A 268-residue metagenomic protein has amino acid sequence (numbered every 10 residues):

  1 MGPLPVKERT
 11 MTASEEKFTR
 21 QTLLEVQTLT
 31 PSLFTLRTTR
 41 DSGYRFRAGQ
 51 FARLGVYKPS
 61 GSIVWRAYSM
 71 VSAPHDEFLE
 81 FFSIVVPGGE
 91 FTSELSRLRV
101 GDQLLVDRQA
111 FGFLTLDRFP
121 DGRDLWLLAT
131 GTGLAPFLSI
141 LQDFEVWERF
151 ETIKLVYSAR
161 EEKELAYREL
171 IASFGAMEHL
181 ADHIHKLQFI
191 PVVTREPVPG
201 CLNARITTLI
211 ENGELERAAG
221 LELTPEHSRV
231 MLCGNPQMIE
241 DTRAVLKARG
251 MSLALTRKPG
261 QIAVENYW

Functional and structural regions predicted by a protein language model:
V6, A13-T19, V156, K163-W268: Reductase modules of NAD(P)H-dependent flavoproteins
T12-V100: Ferredoxin-reductase
G49, G133, N235: Short, conserved phosphate/pyrophosphate- and ester-handling motifs at nucleotide-, phospho-/glycolipid
A110-P120: A short, basic/flexible loop-to-alpha-helix module at the beginning of a structural domain
F119-D124, T224-E226: Short helix-loop-beta connector
L125-L128, M231: Conserved beta-strand elements of the Class I
T130-P136: Ser/Thr-glycine-rich phosphate-binding loops at phosphate-binding pockets of nucleotides, nucleotide cofactors
P136-E148: Histidine-anchored nucleotide/phosphate-binding helix
